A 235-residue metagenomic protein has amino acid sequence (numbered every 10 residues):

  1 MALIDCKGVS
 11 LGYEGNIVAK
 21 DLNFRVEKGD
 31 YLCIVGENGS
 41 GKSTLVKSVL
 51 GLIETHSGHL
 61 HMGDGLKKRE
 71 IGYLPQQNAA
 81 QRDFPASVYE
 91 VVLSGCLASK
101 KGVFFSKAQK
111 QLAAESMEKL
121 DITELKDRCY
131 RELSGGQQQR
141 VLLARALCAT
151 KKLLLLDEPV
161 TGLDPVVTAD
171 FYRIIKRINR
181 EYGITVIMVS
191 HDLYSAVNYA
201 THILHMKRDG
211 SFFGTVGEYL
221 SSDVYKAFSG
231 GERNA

Functional and structural regions predicted by a protein language model:
K107-L125: Conserved ABC ATPase "signature" region
C129-L133, Q137: Conserved ABC ATPase signature
L154-E158: Catalytic Walker B motif of ABC-type/P-loop ATPase nucleotide-binding domains
P165-V167: Helix N-cap at the start of a conserved alpha-helix in ABC-type nucleotide-binding domains
S190-H191: H-loop/switch region of ABC-family ATPase nucleotide-binding domains
H202-V216: H-loop (His-switch) and adjacent beta-strand-loop-beta switch element of ABC-type ATPase nucleotide-binding domains
